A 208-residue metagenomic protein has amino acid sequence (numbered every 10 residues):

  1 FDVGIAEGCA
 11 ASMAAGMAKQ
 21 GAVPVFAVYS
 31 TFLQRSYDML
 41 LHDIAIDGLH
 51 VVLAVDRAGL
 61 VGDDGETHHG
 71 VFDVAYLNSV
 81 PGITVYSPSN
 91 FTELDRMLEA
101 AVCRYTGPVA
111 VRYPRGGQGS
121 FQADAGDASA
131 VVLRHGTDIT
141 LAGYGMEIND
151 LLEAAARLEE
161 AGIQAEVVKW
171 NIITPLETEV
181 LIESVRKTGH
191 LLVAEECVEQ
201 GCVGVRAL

Functional and structural regions predicted by a protein language model:
F1-A58, V71-F72, T178-E179, V205: Thiamine diphosphate
F1-D2, V25-V28, T84-S87, E166-K169 (+1 more regions): Short catalytic-loop micro-motif centered on adjacent basic/acidic residues
V3-G4, S87-P88, L141-Y144: Active-site-adjacent beta-strand anchor residues
G8-S12, G48, V52-H69, C103-L208: Thiamine diphosphate
A15, H42, A75, E99 (+2 more regions): Alpha-helical segments flanking ligand/cofactor-binding loops in enzyme cores
Q20-A22, G48-V51, D56-R104: Conserved thiamine diphosphate
S30-Y37, A58-G59, S79-Y86, P108-R115: A short, terminal or domain-edge coil/loop segment
T31-Q34, P88-D95, Q200-G201: Active-site glycine- and acidic-residue-rich loops that bind and position anionic ligands or nucleotide-like cofactors
